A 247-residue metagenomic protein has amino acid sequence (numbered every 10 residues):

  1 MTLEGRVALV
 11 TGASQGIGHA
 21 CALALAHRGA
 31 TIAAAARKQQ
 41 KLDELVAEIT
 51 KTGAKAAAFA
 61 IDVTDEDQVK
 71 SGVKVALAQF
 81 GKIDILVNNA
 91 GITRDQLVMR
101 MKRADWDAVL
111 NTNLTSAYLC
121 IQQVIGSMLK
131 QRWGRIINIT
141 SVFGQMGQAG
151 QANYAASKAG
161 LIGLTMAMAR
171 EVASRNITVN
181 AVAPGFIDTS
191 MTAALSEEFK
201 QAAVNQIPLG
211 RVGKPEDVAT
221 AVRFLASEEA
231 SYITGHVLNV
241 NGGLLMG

Functional and structural regions predicted by a protein language model:
V7, S14-Q15: Conserved glycine-rich cofactor-binding loop
R28-E44: Conserved glycine-rich Rossmann-like NAD(P)H-binding loop of the short-chain dehydrogenase/reductase
L97-V98, K102-L110, T192, A203: Substrate-binding pocket helix/loop in short-chain dehydrogenase/reductase
I121, S157, T165: Active-site helix of classical SDR
G126, R170-S174, S231: Alpha-helical segment proximal to the catalytic Tyr-Lys
S141: Residue(s) in the substrate-gating loop at a strand-loop-helix junction that position the organic substrate next
A173, T178, I233-G235, N241: Short, small/polar-rich loop/turn modules that mediate ligand/substrate recognition or access, typified
